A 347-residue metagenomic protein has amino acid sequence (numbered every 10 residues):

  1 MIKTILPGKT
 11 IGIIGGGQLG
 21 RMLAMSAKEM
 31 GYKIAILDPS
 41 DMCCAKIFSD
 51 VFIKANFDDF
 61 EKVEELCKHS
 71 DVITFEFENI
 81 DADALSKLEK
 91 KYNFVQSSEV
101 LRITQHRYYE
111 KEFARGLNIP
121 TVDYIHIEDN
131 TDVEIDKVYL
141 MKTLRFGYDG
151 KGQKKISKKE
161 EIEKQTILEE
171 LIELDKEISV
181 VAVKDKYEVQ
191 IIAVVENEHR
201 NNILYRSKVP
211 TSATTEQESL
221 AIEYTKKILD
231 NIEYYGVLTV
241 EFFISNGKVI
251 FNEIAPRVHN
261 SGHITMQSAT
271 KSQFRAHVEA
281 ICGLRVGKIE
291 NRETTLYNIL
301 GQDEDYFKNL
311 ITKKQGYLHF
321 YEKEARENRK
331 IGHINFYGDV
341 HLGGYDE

Functional and structural regions predicted by a protein language model:
M1-V100, T104-Q105: ATP-binding N-terminal substructure of ATP-dependent carboxylate-amine bond-forming enzymes
P7, E279-E347: Peripheral (often C-terminal) accessory segments that flank ATP-dependent C-N-forming ligase machineries
F48-N56, K91-V95, L168, Q315-H319 (+1 more regions): Active-site regions of enzymes building and remodeling cell-envelope glycoconjugates
I103-S179, V183-I228, K314: Active-site nucleotide/adenylate-binding loops and adjacent lid/helix of ATP-dependent enzymes
K184-E188, I244-G247, G338-V340: Short acidic-glycine loop/turn motifs at beta-strand connectors
Q190-A193, V249-E253: Protein kinase-like catalytic core scaffold
S219-V240, S245, P256-Q302: Active-site "cap" helix and flanking loop/linker of ATP-utilizing ligase/carboxylase catalytic domains
